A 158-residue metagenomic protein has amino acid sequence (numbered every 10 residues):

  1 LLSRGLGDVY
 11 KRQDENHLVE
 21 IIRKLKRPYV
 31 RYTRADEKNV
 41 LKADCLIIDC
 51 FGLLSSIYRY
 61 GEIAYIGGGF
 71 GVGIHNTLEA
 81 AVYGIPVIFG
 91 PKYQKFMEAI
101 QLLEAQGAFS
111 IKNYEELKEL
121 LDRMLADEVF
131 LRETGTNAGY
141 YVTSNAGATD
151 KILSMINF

Functional and structural regions predicted by a protein language model:
L1-L6, Y10: Single conserved hydrophobic/aromatic residue that forms the stacking wall/gate of nucleotide- or nucleobase-binding
G5, K42, R59-Y60: Alpha-helix C-terminal capping/helix-to-coil transition sites in glycosyltransferase folds
K11-Q13, P91: Structural motif
N16-H17, Y93: Small-residue-rich helix-loop
V19-I48: Nucleotide-activated donor-binding/catalytic signature segment of Leloir-type glycosyltransferases, i.e., the conserved
D49-L53: Conserved helicase core region in the C-terminal RecA-like lobe
L54-Y140: Catalytic binding pocket for nucleotide-activated donors in carbohydrate/polymer assembly enzymes
N145-F158: C-terminal alpha-helical cap of glycosyltransferases
